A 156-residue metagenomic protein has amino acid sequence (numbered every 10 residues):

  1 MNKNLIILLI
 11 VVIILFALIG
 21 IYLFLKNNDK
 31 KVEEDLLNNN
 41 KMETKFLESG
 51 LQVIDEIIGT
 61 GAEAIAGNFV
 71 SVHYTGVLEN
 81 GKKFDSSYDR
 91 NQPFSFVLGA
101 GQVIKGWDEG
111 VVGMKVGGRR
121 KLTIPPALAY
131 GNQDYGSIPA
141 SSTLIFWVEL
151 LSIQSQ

Functional and structural regions predicted by a protein language model:
M1-Q156: Cross-family detector of peptidyl-prolyl cis-trans isomerase
